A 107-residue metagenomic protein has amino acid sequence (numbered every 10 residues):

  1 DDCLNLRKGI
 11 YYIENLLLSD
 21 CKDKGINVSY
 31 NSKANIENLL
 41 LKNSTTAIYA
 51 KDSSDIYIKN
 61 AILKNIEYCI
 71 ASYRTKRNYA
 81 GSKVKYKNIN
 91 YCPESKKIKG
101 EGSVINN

Functional and structural regions predicted by a protein language model:
D1-N107: Extracellular beta-rich repeat passengers
